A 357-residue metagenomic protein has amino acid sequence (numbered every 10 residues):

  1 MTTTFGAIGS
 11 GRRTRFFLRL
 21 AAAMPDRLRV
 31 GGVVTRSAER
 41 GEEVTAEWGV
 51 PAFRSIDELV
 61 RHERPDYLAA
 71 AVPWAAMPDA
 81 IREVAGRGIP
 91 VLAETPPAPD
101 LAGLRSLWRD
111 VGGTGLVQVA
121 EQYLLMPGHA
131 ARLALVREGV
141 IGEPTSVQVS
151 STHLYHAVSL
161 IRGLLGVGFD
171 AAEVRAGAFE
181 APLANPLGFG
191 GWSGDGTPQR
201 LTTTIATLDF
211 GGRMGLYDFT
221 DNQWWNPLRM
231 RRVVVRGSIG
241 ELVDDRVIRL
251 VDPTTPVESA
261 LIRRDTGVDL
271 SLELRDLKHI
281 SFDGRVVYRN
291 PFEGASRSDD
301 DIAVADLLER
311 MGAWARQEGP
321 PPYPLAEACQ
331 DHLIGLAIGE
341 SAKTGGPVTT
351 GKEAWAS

Functional and structural regions predicted by a protein language model:
M1-W48: N-terminal Rossmann-like dinucleotide-binding module
T2, E58, Y67-A69, V286 (+1 more regions): C-terminal helix-rich "cap/oligomerization" subdomain common to oxidoreductases
P51-S55: Short acidic-hydrophobic, aromatic-tinged amphipathic segments that line or gate anion-handling sites
Y67, P73-W74, P78-L124: Beta-strand-loop-alpha-helix segment that lines the small-molecule cofactor/substrate pocket of alpha/beta enzymes
R109-L116, A134-E143, R162-G168: Basic phosphate/pyrophosphate-binding loop/patch that engages nucleotide-derived ligands
P127-S146, A157: Rossmann-like NAD(P)H-binding beta-loop-alpha module
E143-M230, V234-R236, A326: Rossmann-like dinucleotide-binding domain that binds NAD(P)(H)
T197, D209, V233-V234, I239-P322 (+1 more regions): C-terminal glycine/acidic-rich active-site capping loop/insertion
